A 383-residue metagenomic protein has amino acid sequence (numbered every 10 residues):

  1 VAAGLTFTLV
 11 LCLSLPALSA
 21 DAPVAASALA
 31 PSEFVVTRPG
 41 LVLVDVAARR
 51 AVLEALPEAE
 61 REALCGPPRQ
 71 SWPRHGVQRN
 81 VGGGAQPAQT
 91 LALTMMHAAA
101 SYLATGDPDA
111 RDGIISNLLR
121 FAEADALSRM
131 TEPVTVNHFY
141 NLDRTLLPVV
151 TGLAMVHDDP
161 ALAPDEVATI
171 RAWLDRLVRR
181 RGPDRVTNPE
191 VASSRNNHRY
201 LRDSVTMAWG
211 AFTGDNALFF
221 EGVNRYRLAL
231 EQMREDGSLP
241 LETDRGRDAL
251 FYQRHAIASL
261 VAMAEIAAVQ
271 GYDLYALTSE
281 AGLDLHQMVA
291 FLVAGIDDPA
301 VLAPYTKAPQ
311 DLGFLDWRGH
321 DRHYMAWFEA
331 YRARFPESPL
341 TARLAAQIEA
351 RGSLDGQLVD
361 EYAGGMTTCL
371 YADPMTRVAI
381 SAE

Functional and structural regions predicted by a protein language model:
V1-F7: Bacterial N-terminal signal peptides that target proteins for export
S14-A17: N-terminal signal peptide c-region/cleavage motif recognized by signal peptidases
A20-P189, Y200, A268, T278-E383: Extracellular glycan-targeting catalytic surfaces
A99-A100, S204, A208: Amphipathic alpha-helical repeat scaffolds
T131-N137, S193, E242-G246: Acidic, Ser/Thr-rich low-complexity linear motifs
I170-P183, A192-R202, W209, D215-N216 (+1 more regions): Extended amphipathic alpha-helical interaction segments
N188, A192, L230-M233, L241 (+1 more regions): Asp-box/BNR beta-propeller blade signature and adjacent active/binding-site loops in extracellular glycan-interacting
A211-A303: Long, repeat-rich segments with strong aromatic
